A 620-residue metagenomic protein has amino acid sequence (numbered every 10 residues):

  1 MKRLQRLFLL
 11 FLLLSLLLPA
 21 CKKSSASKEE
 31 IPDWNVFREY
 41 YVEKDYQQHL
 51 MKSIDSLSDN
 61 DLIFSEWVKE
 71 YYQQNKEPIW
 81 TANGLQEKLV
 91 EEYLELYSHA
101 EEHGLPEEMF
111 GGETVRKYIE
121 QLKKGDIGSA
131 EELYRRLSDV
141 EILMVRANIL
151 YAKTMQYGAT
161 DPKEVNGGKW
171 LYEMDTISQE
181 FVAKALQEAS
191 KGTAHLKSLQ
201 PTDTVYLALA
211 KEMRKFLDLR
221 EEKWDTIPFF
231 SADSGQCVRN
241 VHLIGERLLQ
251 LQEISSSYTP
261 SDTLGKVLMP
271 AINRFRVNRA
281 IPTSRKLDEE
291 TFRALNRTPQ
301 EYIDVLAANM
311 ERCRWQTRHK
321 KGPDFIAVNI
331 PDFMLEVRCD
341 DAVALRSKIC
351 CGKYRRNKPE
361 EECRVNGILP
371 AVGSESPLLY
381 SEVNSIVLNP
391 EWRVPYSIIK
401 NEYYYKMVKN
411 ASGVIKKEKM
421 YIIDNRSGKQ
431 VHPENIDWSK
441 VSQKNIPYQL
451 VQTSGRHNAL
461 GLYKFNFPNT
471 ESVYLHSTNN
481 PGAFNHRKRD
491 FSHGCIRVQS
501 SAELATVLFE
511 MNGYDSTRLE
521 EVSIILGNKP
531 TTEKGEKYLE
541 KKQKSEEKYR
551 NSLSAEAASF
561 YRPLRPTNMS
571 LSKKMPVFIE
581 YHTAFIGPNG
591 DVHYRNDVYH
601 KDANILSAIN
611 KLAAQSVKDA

Functional and structural regions predicted by a protein language model:
M1-F8: Bacterial N-terminal signal peptides that target proteins for export
F8-L12, K573: Residues at beta-strand starts and edge strands
F11-S15, A502: Alpha-helical transmembrane segments
L17-A20: C-terminal motif of bacterial Sec signal peptides marking the signal peptidase cleavage site
K22-D175: Cationic-aromatic interfacial patches
K22-Q73, I149, K169, K191-A620: Well-ordered beta-sheet/strand-loop patches within structured domains
E180-Q187: Long, highly charged low-complexity segments enriched in Glu/Asp and Lys/Arg with interspersed Ser/Thr
